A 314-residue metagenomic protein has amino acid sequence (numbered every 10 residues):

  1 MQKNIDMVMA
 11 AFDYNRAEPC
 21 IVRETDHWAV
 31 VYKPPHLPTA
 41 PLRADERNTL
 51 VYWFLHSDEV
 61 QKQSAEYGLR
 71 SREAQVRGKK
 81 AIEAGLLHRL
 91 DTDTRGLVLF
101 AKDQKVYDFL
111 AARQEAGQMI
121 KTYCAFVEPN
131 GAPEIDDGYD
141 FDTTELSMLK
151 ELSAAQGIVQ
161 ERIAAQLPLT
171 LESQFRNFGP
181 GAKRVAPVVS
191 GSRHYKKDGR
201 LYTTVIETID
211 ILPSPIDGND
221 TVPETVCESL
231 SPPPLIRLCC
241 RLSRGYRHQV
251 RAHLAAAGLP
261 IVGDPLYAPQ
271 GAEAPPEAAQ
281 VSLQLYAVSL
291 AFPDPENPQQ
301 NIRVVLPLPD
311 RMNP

Functional and structural regions predicted by a protein language model:
M1-P314: RNA pseudouridine synthases
